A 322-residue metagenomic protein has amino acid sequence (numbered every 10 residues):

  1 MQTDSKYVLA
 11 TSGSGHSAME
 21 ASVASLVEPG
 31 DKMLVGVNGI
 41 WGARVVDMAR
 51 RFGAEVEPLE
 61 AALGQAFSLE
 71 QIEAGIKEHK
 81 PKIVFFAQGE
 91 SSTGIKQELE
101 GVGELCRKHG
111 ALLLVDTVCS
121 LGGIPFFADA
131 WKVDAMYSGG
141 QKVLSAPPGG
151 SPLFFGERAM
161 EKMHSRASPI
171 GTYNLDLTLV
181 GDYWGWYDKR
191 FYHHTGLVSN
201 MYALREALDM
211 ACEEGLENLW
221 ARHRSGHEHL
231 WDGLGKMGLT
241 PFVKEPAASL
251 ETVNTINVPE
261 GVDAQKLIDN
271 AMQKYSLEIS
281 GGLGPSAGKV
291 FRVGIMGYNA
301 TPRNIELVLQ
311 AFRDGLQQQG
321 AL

Functional and structural regions predicted by a protein language model:
K6-L34, N38, G42-V46: Conserved beta-loop-alpha segment that forms the PLP phosphate-binding cup at the N-terminus of a helix
R44-E55: Active-site-proximal loop->helix
F67-G122, A135, V143: Active-site phosphate-binding strand-loop segment of PLP-dependent enzymes
D129-Q141: Conserved active-site segment immediately N-terminal to the catalytic lysine that forms the internal aldimine
Q141-D232: Active-site C-terminal subdomain of aminotransferase-like
T240-K274: Conserved PLP-binding catalytic core of the aspartate aminotransferase-like
P285, K289-L322: PLP-dependent enzyme catalytic core of the Aspartate aminotransferase-like
